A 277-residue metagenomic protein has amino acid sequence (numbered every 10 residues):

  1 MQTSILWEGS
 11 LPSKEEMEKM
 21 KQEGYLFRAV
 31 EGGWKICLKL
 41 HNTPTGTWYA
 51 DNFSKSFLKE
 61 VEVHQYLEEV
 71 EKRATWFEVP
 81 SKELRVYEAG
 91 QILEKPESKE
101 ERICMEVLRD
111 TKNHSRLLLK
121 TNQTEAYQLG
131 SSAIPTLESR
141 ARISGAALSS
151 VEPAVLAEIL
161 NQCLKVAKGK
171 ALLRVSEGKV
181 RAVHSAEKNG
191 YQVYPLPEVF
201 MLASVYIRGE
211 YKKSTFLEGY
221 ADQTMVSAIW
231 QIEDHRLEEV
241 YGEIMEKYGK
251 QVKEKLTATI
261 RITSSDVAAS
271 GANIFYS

Functional and structural regions predicted by a protein language model:
M1, Y191-S277: Intrinsic disorder/low-complexity polar-acidic segments
Q2-L202, E210: Feature for intrinsically disordered/low-complexity regulatory segments and propeptides
